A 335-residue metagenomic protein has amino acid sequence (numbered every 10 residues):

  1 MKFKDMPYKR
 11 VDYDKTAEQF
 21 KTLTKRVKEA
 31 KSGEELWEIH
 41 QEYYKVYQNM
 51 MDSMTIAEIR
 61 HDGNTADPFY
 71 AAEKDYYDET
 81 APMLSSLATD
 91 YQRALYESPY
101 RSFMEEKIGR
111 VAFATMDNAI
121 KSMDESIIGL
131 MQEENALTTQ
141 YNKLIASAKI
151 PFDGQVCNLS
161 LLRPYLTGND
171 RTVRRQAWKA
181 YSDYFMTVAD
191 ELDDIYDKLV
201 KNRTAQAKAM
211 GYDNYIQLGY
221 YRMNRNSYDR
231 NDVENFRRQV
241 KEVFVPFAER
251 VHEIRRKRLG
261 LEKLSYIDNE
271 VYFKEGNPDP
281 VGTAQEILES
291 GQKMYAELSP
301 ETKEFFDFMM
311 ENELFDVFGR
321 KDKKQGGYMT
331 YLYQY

Functional and structural regions predicted by a protein language model:
M1-V281, S290: A well-structured
S160-T172, G282-Y335: Active-site-adjacent "gating/activation" loops or surface patches in catalytic cores
